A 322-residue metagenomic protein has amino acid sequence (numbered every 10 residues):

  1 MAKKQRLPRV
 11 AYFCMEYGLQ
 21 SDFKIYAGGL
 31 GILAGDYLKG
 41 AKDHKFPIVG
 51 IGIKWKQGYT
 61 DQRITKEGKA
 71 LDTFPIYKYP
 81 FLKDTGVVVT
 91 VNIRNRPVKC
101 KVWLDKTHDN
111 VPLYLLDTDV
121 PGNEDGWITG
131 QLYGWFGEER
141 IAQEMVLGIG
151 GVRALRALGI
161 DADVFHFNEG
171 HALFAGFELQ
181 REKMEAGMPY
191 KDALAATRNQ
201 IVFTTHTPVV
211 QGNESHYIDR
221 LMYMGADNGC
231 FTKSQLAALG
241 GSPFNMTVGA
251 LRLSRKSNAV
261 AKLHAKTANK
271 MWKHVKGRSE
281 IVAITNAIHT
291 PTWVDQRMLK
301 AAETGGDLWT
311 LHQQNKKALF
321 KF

Functional and structural regions predicted by a protein language model:
M1-F322: Catalytic cores of carbohydrate-active enzymes across secretory and cytosolic contexts
